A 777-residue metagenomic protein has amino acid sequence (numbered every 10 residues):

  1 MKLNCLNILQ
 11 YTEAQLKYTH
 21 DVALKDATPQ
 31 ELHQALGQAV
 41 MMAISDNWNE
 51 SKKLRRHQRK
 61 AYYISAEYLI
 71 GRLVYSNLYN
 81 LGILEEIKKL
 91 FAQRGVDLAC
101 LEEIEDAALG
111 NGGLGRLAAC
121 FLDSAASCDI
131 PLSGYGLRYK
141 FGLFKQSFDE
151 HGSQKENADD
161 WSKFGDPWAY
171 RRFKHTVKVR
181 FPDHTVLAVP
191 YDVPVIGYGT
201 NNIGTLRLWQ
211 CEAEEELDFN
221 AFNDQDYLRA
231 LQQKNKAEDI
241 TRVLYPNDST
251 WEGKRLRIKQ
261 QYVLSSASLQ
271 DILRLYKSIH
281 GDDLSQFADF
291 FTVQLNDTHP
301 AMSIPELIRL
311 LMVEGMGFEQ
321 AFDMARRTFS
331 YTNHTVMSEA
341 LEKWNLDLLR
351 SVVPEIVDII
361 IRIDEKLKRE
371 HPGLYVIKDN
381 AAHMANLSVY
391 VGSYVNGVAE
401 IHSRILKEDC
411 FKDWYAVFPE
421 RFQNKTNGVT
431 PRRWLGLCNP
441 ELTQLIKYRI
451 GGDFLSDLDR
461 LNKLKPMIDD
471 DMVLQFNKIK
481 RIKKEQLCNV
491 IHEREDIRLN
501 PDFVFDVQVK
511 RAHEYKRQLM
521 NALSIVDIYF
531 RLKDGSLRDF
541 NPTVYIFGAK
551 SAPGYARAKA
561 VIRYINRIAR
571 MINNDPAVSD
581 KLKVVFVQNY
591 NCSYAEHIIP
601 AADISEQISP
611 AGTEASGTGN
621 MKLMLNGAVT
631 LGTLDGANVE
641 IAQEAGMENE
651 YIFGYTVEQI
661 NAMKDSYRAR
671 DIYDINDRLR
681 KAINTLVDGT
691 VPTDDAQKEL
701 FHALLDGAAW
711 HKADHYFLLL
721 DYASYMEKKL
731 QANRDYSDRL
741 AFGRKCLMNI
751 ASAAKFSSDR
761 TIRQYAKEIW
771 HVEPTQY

Functional and structural regions predicted by a protein language model:
M1-Y777: A conserved ligand/cofactor-binding region detector
